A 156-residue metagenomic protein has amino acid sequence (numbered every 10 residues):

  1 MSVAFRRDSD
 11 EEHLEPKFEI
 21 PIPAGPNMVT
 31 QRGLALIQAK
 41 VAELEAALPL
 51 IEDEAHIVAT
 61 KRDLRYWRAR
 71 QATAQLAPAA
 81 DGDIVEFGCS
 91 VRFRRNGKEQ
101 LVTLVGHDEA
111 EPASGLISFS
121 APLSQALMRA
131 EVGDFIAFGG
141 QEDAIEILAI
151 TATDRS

Functional and structural regions predicted by a protein language model:
M1-R70: Helix-rich terminal scaffold detector
V3, E15-P16, P21-I22, N27 (+2 more regions): Short, Lys/Arg-enriched charge-dense amphipathic segments
R65-D81: Amphipathic alpha-helical coiled-coil segments
P78-L148: Non-DNA-binding regulatory cores of transcription-related proteins, predominantly C-terminal effector-binding
L148-S156: Short, compositionally biased
